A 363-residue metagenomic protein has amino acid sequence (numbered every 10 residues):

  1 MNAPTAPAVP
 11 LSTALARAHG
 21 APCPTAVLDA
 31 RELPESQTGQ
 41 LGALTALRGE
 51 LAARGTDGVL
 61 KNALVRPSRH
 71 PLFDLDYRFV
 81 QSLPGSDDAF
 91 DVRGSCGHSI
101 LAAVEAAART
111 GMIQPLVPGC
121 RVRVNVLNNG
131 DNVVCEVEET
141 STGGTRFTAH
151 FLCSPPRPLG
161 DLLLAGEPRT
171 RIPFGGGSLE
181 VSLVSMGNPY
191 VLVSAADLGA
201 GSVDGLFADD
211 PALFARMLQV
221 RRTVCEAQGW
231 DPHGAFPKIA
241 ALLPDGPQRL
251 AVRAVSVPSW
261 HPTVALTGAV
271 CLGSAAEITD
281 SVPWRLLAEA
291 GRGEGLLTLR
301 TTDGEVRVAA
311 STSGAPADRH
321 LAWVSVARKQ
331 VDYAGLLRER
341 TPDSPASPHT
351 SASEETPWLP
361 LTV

Functional and structural regions predicted by a protein language model:
M1-V363: A glycine-rich beta-to-alpha transition motif near the start of alpha/beta enzyme domains, typified by
